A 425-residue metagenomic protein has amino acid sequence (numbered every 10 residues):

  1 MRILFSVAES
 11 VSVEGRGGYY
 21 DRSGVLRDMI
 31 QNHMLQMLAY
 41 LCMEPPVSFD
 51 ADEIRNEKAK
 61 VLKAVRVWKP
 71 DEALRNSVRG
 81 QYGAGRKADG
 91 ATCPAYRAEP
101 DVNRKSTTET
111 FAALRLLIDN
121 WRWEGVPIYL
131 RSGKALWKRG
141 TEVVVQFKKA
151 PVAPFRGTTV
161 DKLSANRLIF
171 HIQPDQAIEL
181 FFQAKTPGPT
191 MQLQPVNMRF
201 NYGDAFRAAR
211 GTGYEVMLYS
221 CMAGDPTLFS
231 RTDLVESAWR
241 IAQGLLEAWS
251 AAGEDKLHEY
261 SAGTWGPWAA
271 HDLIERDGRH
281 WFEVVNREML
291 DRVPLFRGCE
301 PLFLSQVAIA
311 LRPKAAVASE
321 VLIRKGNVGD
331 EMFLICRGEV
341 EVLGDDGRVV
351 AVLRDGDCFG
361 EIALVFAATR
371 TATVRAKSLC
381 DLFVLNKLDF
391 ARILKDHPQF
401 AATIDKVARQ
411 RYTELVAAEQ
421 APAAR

Functional and structural regions predicted by a protein language model:
M1-V284: Secretory/organelle targeting and membrane-embedding segments
L117, H171, F333-L334, R375: Well-ordered beta-strand positions
Q176-A177, E339, L379-D381: Structural motif
L228-Q243, E247-S250, F359-F366, R370-R375 (+2 more regions): C-terminal structured "cap/appendage" subdomains that terminate the fold
N286-T373, L388-R392, R409, A424: Regulatory nucleotide-sensing modules
T369-A424: Acidic/histidine-enriched, beta-strand-rich ligand/metal-binding domains
